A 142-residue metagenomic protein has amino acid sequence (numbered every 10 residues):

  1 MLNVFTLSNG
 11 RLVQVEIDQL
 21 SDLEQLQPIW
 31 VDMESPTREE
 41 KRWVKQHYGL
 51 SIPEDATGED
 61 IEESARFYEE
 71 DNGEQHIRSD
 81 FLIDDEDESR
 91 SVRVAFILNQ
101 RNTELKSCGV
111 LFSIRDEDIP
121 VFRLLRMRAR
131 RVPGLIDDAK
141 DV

Functional and structural regions predicted by a protein language model:
M1-V142: Peripheral, non-transmembrane regulatory/ligand-interaction domains of membrane transport proteins
